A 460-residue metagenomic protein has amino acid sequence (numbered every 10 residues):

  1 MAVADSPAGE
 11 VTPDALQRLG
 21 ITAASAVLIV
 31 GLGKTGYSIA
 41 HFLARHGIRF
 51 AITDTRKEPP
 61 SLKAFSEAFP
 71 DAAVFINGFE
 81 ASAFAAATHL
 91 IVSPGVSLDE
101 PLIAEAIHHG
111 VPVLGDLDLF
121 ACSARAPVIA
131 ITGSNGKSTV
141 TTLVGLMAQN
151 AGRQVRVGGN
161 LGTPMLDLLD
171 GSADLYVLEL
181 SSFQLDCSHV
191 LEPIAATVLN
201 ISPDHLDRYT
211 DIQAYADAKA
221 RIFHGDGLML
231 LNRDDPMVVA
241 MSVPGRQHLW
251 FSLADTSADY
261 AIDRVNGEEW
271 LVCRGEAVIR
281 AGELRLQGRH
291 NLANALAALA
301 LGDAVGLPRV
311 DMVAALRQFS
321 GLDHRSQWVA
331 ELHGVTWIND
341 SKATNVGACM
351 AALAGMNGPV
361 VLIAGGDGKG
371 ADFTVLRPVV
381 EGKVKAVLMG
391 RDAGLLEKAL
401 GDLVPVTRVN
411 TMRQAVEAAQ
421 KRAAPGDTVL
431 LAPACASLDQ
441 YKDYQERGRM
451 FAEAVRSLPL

Functional and structural regions predicted by a protein language model:
M1-G115, L119: N-terminal leader/targeting and accessory segments in enzymes
E10-A26, S38-H46, I279-K383, K398: Nucleotide phosphate-binding/pyrophosphate-handling subdomain across enzymes that bind or process nucleotide phosphates
G33, R56-E58, L161, D235 (+1 more regions): Residues in the short beta-alpha loop(s) of Rossmann-like NAD(P)-binding domains
A44-R45, S82-A85, P94-R233, M237-Q247 (+4 more regions): Phosphate-binding loop of NTP-binding sites
R49-R56, L231-R233, I363-A364, E381-D392: Short internal beta-strands
F50-D54, R156-V157, V177, W250 (+1 more regions): Short beta-strand "acidic-cap" motif of Rossmann-like dinucleotide-binding folds
D54, I76-G78, L114-L119, R233 (+4 more regions): Beta-strand->loop->alpha-helix junctions that form or flank phosphate-binding loops in nucleotide-handling enzymes
L62-A64, D71-A73, F373-D427: C-terminal helical cap/extension that packs against the catalytic core of soluble nucleotide-cofactor enzymes
